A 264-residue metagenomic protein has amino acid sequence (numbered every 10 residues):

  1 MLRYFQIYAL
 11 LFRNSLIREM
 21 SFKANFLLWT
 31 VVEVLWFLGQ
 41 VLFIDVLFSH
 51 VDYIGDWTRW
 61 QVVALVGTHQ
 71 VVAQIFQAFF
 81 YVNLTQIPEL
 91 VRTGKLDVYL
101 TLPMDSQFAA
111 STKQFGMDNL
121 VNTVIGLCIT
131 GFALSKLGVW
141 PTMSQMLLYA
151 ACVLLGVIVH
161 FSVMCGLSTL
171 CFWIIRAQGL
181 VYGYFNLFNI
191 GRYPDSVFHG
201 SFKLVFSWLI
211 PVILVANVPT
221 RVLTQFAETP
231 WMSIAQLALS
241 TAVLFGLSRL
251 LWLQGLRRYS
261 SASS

Functional and structural regions predicted by a protein language model:
M1-S264: Hydrophobic transmembrane alpha-helices and immediately adjacent juxtamembrane helices of multi-pass inner-membrane
